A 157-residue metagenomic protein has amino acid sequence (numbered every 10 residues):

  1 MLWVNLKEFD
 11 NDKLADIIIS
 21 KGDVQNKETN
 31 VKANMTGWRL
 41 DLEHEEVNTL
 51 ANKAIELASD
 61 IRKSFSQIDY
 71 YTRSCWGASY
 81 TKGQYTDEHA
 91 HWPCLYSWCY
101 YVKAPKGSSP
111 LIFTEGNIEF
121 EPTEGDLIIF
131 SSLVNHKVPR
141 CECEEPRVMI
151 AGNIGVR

Functional and structural regions predicted by a protein language model:
M1-I68, Y85: Non-heme Fe(II)/2-oxoglutarate
D69-R140, E145-M149, N153-V156: Catalytic core of non-heme Fe(II) oxygenases with the double-stranded beta-helix
